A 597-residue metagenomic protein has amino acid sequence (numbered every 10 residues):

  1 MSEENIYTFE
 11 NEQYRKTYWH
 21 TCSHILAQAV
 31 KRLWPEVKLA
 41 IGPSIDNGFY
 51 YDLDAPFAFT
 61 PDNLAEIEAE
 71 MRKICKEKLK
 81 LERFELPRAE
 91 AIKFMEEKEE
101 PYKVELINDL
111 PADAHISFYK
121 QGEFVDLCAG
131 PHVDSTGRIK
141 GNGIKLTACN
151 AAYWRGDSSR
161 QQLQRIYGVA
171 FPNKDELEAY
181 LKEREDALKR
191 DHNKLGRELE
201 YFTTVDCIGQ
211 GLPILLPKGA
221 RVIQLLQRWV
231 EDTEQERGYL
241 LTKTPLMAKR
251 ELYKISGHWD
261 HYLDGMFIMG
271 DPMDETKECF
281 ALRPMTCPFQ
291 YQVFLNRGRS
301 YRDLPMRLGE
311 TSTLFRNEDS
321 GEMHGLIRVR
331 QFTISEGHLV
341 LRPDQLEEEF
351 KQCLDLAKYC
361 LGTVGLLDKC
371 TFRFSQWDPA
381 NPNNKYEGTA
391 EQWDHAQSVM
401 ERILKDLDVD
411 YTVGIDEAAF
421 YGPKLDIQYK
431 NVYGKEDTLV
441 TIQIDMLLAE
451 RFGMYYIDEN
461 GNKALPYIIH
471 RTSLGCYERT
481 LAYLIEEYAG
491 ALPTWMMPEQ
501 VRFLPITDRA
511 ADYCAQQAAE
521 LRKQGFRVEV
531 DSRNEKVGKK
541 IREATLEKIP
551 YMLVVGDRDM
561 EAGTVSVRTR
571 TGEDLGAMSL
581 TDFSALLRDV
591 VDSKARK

Functional and structural regions predicted by a protein language model:
S2-T17, A29, K38-S44, Y50-T313 (+4 more regions): Auxiliary tRNA-acceptor-end handling modules of aminoacyl-tRNA synthetases
L53-D54, D62, G365-V399, M496-Q516 (+1 more regions): Conserved, charged catalytic cores of large soluble enzymes
E77-Q121, G362-I442: Metal-assisted phosphate- and nucleotidyl-transfer catalytic regions
K243-G265, P379-E391, T412-Y429, E535-E547: Beta-rich nucleic-acid/ligand-interaction surfaces
K277-C279, P288-F289, V293-R297, M306 (+4 more regions): A translation/RNA-centric and nucleic-acid-associated enzymatic feature enriched in Class II aminoacyl-tRNA synthetases
L314-V399, I403: Extended, charged alpha-beta segments that form solvent-exposed binding/catalytic grooves in nucleic-acid-handling
Y488-K540: Generic long, charged, amphipathic alpha-helical segments
A518-L586: C-terminal structured "cap/appendage" subdomains that terminate the fold
